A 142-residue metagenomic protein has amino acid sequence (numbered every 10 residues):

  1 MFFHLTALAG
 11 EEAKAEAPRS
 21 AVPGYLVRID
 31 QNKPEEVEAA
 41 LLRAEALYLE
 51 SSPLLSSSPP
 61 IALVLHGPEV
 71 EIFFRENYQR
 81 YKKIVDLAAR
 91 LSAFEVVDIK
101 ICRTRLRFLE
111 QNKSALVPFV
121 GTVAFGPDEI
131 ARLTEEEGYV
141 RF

Functional and structural regions predicted by a protein language model:
M1-H4: Bacterial N-terminal signal peptides
A7-L8: Cleavable N-terminal signal peptides
E12-A62: N-terminal secretory signal peptides
I29-N32, V64-P68, C102-R105, F142: Active-site-proximal beta-strand/loop segments in catalytic clefts of secreted hydrolases
E35-V37, E71-F74: Short acidic/glycine-rich loop or secondary-structure boundary segments that cap or lie
S57-F73: Acidic helix-start/capping segments at beta-turn-to-alpha-helix junctions
F74-F142: A cross-taxonomic marker for long C-terminal extensions/tails that follow the last structured domain
